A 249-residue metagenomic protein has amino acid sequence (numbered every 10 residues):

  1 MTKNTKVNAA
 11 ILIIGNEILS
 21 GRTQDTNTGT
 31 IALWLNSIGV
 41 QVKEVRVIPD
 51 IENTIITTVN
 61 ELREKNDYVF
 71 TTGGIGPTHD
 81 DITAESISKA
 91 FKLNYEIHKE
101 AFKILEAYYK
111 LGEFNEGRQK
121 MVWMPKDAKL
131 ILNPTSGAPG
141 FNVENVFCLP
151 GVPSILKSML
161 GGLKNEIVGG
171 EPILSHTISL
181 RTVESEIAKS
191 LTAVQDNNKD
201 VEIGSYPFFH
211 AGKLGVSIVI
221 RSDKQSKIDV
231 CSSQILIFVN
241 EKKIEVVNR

Functional and structural regions predicted by a protein language model:
T2-V45, D50, S226-D229: Glycine-rich phosphate/diphosphate-binding loop of Rossmann-like nucleotide-binding domains
I14-N16, T71-H79, G151, R221-D223: Glycine-rich beta-strand-to-loop/alpha-helix junction loops that act as flexible
T26, T30, D50, T54-T57 (+12 more regions): Conserved active-site and cofactor/substrate-binding residues in soluble primary-metabolism enzymes
G29-I82, I87-K89: N-terminal small/polar loop signature for handling phosphorylated ligands or for N-terminal nucleophile
T57, I82-G170: Proline/glycine-rich low-complexity loops and linkers
N145-F238: An accessory alpha-helical subdomain
F238-R249: Conserved short beta-strand edge segments in small beta-sheet-based binding/regulatory domains
